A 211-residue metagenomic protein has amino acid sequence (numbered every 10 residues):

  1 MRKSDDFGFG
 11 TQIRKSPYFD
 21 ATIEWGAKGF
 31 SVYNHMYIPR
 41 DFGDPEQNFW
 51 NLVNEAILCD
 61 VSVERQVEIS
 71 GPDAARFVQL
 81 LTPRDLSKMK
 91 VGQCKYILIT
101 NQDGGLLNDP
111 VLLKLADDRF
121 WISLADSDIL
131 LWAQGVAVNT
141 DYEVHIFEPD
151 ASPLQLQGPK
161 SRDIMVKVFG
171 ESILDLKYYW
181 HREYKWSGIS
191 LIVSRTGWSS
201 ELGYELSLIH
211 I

Functional and structural regions predicted by a protein language model:
M1-T100, G105: Acidic, proline/glycine-enriched N-terminal capping motif
L58, A74-A116, N139-E148, P153-W198: A glycine-rich (often HGG/GG-containing) alpha/beta subdomain
V67-I69, L154, L206: Preference for bulky hydrophobic residues occupying beta-strand positions in well-ordered beta-sheet regions
S70, S123-L124, S194, S207: Beta-strand residues in well-ordered beta-sheet regions across diverse protein folds
V111-Q134, P153, G203-E205: Glycine-rich, acidic/polar active-site loops that bind/position phosphate-bearing ligands
I209-I211: Conserved small/polar residues in nucleotide/adenosyl-binding loops
